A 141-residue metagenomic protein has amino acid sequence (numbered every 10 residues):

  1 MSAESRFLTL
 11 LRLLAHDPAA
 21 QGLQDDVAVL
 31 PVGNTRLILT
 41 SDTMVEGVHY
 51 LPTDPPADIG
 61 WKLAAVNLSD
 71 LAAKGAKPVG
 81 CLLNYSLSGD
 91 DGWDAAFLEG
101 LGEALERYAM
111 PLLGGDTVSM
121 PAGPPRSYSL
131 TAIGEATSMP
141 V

Functional and structural regions predicted by a protein language model:
M1-P55, K74, L83, A104-L105 (+1 more regions): Extreme N-terminal cap/leader segments of soluble proteins
R6, K62, K74-K77, I133: Context-gated lysine
A19-Q21, P52-V66, D90-E99: Glycine-rich anion/phosphate-binding loops
L23-D25, N67, P78, P125: Short Gly/Ser/Thr- and Asp/Glu-enriched loop/turn motifs at secondary-structure junctions
M44, P78-V141: Glycine-rich anion-binding loops of enzyme active sites
E46, D54-A57, K62, S129 (+1 more regions): General N-terminal targeting signals
A65-A73: Histidine-anchored nucleotide/phosphate-binding helix
